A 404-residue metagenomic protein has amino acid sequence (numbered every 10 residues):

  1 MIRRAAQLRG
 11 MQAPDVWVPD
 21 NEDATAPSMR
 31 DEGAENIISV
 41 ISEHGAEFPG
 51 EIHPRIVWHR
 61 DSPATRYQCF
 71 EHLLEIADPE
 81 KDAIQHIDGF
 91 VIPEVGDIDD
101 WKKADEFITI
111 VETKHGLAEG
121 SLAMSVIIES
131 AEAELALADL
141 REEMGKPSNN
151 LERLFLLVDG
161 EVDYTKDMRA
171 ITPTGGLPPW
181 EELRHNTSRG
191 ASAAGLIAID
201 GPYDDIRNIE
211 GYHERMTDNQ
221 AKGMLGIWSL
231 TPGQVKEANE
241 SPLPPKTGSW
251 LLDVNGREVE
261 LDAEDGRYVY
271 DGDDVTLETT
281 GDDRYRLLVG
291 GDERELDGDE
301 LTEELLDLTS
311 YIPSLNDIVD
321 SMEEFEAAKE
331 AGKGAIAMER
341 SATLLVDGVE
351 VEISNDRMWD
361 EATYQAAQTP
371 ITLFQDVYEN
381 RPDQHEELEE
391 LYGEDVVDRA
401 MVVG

Functional and structural regions predicted by a protein language model:
M1-G404: Expand to "…catalyze enediolate/carbanion chemistry for C-C bond making/breaking, isomerization, decarboxylation
